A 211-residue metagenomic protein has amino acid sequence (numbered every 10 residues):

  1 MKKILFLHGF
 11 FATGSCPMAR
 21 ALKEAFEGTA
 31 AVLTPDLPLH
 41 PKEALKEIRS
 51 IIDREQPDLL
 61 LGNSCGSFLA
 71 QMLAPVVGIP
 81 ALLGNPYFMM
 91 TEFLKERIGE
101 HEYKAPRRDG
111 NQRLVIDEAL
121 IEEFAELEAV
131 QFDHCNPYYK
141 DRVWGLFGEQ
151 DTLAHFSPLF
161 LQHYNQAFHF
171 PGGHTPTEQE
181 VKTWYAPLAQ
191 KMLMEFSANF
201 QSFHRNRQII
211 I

Functional and structural regions predicted by a protein language model:
K2-R54, H174: Active-site catalytic motif of lipid deacylating hydrolases and related acyltransferases
F6-F10, L61, L146-G148: Short hydrophobic segments within beta-strands
E55, V77: Active-site charged/polar residues at nucleotide-handling catalytic sites that mediate phosphoryl, nucleotidyl
D58-L61, P80-L82: Residue in the alpha/beta-hydrolase core beta-strand immediately N-terminal to the catalytic nucleophile
L61-G66, A70: Gly/Ala-rich beta-loop-alpha elbow adjacent to hydrolase catalytic centers
M72-V76: Active-site signature of alpha/beta-hydrolase-fold catalytic machinery across serine- and Asp/Cys-nucleophile hydrolases
P80-L82, P86-F203: The alpha/beta-hydrolase serine catalytic core
I210-I211: Ankyrin repeat (ANK) tandem alpha-helical domains that serve as protein-protein interaction scaffolds, prominent
